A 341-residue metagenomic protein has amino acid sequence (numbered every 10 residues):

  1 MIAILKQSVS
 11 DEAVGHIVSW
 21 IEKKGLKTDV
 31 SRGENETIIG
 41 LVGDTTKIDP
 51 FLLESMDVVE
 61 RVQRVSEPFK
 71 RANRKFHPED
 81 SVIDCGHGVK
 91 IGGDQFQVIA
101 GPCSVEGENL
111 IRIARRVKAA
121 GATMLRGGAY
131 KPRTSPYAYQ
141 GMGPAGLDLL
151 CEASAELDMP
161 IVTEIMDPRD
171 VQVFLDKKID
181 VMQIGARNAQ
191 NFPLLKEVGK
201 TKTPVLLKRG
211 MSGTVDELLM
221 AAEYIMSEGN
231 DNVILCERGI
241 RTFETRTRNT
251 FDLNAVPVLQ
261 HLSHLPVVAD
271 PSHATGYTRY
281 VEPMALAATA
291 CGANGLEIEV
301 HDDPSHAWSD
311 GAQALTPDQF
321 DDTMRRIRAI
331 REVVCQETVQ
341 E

Functional and structural regions predicted by a protein language model:
K6, M142, D158-D167, V171 (+4 more regions): Catalytic beta/alpha-barrel core
E67-A100, R325, E332-Q340: N-terminal amphipathic alpha-helix/helix-capping segment at the start of soluble metabolic enzymes
I83-S104, R133-P136, Q260-A269: N-terminal small/glycine-rich loop or linker at the start of catalytic domains across soluble metabolic enzymes
F96-P102, T123-G127, I161-T163, D180-I184 (+4 more regions): Hydrophobic faces of well-ordered beta-strands that scaffold small-molecule active sites in alpha/beta enzyme cores
F96-R112, P136-Q140, P160-E164, G185-A186 (+3 more regions): Active-site mouth loops of central-metabolism enzymes
R126-P144, D302-A312: Glycine-rich, proline-tolerant flexible connector loops at the mouths of alpha/beta enzymes
Y139-T163, E197-P204, L253-V268, Q313-Q336: Alpha-helix-loop-beta-strand connector modules within alpha/beta enzyme cores
T201-V300: Catalytic alpha/beta core domains of metabolic enzymes, predominantly
